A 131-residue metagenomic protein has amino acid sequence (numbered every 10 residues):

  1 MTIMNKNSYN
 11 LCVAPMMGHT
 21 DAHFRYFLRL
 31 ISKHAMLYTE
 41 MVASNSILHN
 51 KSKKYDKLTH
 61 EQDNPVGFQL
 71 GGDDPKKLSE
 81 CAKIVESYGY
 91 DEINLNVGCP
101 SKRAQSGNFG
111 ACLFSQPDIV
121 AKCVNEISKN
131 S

Functional and structural regions predicted by a protein language model:
T2-I3, M16-Y88: Glycine-rich, positively charged N-terminal anion/phosphate-binding segment
T2-L11: Extreme N-terminal starter segment of soluble prokaryotic enzymes
C12, F24, K77, C81 (+2 more regions): General structural feature for long, well-ordered alpha-helical segments within catalytic domains of soluble enzymes
M41, N45-I47, V97-D118: Glycine-rich, proline-tolerant flexible connector loops at the mouths of alpha/beta enzymes
L58-G67, G110-S131: Alpha-helix-loop-beta-strand connector modules within alpha/beta enzyme cores
Q69, N94-G98: Short beta-strand segments
I84-Y88, N96, C123-N130: Mid-sequence acidic-hydrophobic segments that form the walls of catalytic/ligand-binding cavities or oligomerization
D91: Receiver (REC) domain switch/active-site residues of two-component response regulators
